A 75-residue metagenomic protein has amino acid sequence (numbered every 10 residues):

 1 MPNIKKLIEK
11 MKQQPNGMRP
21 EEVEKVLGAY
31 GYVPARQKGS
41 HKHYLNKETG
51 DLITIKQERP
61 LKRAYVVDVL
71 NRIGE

Functional and structural regions predicted by a protein language model:
P2-K38, K47-E75: Basic nucleic-acid-binding interfaces
H43-L45: Short, conserved DNA-binding cores of transcription-related domains
